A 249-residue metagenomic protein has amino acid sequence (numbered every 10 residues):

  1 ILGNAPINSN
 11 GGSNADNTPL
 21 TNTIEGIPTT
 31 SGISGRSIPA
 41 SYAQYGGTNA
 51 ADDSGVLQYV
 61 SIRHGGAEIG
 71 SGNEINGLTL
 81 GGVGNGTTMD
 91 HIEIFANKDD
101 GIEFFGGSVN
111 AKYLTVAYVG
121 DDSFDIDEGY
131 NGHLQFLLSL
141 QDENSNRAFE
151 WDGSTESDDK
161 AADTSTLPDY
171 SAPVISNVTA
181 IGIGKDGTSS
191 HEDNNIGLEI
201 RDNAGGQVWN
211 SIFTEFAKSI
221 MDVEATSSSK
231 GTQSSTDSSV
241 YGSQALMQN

Functional and structural regions predicted by a protein language model:
I1-D99, E103-G120, D125-N249: Extracellular beta-rich repeat passengers
